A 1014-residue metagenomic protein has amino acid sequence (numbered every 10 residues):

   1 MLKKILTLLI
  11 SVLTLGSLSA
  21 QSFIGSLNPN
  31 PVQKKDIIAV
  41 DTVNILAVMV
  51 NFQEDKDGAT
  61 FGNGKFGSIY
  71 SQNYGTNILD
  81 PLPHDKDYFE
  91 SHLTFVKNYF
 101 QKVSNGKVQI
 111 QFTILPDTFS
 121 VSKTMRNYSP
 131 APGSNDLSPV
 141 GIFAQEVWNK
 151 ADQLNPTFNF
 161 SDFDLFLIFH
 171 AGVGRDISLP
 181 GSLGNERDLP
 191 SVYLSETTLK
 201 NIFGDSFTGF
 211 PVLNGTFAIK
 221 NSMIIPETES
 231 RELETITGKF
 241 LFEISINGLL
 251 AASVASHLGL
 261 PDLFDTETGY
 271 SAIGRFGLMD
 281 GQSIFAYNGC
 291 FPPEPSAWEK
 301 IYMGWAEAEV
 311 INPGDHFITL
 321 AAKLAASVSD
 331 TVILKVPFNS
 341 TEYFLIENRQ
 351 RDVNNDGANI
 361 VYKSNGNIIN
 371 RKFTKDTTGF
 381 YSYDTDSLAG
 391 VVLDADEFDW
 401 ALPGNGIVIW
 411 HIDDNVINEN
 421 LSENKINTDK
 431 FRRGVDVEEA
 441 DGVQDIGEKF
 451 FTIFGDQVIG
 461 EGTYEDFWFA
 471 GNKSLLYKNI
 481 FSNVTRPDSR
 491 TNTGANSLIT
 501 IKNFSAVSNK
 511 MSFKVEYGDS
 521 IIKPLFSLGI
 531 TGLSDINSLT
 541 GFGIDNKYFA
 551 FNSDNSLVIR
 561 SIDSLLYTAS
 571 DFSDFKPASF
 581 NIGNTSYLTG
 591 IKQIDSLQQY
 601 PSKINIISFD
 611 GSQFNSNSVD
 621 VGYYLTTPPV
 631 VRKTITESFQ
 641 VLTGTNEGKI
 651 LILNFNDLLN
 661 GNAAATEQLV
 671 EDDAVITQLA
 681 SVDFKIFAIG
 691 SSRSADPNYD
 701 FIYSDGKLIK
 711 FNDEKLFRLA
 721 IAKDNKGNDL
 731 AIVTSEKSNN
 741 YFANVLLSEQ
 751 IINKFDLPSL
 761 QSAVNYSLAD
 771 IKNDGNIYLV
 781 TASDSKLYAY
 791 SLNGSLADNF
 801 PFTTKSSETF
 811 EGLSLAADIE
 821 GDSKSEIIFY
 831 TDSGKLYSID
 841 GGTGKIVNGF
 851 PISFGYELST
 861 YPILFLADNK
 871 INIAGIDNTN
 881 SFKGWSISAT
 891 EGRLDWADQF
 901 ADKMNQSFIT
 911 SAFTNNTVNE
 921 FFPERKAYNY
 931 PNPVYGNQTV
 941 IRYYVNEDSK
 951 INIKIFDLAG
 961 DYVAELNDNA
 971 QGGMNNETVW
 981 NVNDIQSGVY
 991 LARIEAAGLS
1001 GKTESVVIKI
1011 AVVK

Functional and structural regions predicted by a protein language model:
L2-L8, G16-I202, D330, K335-S520: Zymogen propeptides/activation segments of proteases
I38, S161, G494, A506 (+7 more regions): Surface-exposed coil/turn segments at beta-strand junctions on protein surfaces, enriched
F160, L165-L167, A171-S364: Extracellular hydrolytic enzyme modules, especially secreted metalloproteases of the metzincin/thermolysin-like class
D519-F922, S949: Extracytoplasmic/lumenal domain signature
T843-G844, I955-V963, Y990: Short, glycine-anchored, charge-dense loop/turn motifs used at functional sites
N915-F956, N976-W980, A996-E1004: Glycine-centered coil/turn sites that cap beta-strands in beta-rich domains
A964-Q971: Solvent-exposed serine/threonine-rich low-complexity stretches and specific carbohydrate-binding patches
N983, S987-K1014: C-terminal tail/sorting-segment detector
